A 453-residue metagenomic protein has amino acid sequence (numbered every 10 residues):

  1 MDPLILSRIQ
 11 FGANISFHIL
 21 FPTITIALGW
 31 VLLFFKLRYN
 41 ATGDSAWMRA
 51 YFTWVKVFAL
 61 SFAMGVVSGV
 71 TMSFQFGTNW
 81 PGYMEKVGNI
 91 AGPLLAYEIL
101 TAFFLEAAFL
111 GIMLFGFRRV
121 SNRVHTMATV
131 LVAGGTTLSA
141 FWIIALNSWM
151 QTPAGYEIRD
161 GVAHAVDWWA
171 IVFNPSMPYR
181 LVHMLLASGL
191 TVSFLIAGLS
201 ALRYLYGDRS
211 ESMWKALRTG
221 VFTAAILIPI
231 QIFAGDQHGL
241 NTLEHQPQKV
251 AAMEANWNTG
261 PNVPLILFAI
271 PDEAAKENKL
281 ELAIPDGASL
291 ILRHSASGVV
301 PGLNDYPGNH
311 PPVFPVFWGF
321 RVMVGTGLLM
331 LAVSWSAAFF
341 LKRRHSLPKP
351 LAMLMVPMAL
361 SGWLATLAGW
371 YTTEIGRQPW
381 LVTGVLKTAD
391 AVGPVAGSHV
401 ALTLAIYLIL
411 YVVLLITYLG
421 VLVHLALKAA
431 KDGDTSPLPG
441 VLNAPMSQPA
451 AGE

Functional and structural regions predicted by a protein language model:
M1-E453: Polytopic transmembrane helical bundles with strong interfacial aromatic enrichment
